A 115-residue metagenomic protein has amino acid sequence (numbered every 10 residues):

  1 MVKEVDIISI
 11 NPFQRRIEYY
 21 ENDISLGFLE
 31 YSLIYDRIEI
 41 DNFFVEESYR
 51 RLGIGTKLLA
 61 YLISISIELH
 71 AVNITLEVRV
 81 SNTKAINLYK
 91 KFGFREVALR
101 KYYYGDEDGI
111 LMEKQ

Functional and structural regions predicted by a protein language model:
M1-I10, K114-Q115: Conserved N-terminal entry element of GNAT/NAT acetyltransferase domains
Q14-G27: Conserved beta-hairpin
I24-S32, R37-F44: Conserved beta-strand in the GNAT
F43-R50, V78-S81: A short, internal acetyl-CoA/4′-phosphopantetheine-binding micro-motif in the GNAT/acyltransferase core
V45, R51-S64, N87-K91: Conserved acetyl-CoA-binding loop-helix of GNAT-fold acetyltransferases
G55, L59, N82-A85, Y102-E107: Short glycine/proline-centered loop/turn elements that form peptide/ligand docking sites
S66-E77: Conserved GNAT acetyl-CoA-binding A-motif
E77, K90, R95-L111: Conserved catalytic-core motifs of GNAT/GCN5-like acyltransferases
